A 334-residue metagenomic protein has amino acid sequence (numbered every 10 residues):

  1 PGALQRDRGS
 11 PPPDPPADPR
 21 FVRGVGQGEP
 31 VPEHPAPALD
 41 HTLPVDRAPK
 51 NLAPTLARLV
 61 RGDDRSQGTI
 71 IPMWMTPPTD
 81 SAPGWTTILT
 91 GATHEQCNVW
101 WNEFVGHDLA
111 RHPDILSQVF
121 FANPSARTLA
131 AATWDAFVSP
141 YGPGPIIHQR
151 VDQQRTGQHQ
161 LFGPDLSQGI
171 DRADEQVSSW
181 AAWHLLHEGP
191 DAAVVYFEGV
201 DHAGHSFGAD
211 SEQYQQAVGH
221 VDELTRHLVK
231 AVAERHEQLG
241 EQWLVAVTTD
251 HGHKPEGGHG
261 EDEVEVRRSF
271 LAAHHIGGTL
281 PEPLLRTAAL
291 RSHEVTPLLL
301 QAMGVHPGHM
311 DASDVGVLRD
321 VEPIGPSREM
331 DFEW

Functional and structural regions predicted by a protein language model:
P1-G2, G62-T69, A122-L129, H187-A193 (+3 more regions): Loop/turn elements at helix/coil->beta-strand transitions in domains of secreted/extracellular proteins
P1-P16, A217-D262, L299: Metal-dependent active-site segment of extracytoplasmic phospho-/sulfohydrolases and closely related
D7-P11, R20-G24, M75-D80, T93-E95 (+5 more regions): Solvent-exposed loop/turn segments at secondary-structure junctions within structured extracellular/periplasmic domains
D14, D18-D80: Short, structured active-site-proximal loop/turn typified by the sulfatase FGly-forming signature C/S-X-P-X-R
Q67-L89, A132-V138, D314-V317: Short, solvent-exposed turn/loop segments enriched in Gly/Ser/Thr/Pro and often Arg
A92-L166: Catalytic-site neighborhoods of secreted/periplasmic enzymes that process anionic sulfate/phosphate groups
F104-V105, P113, N123, A136-P140 (+2 more regions): Membrane-interface soluble catalytic domains
P143-R150, S179-H227: Active-site His/acidic residue clusters
